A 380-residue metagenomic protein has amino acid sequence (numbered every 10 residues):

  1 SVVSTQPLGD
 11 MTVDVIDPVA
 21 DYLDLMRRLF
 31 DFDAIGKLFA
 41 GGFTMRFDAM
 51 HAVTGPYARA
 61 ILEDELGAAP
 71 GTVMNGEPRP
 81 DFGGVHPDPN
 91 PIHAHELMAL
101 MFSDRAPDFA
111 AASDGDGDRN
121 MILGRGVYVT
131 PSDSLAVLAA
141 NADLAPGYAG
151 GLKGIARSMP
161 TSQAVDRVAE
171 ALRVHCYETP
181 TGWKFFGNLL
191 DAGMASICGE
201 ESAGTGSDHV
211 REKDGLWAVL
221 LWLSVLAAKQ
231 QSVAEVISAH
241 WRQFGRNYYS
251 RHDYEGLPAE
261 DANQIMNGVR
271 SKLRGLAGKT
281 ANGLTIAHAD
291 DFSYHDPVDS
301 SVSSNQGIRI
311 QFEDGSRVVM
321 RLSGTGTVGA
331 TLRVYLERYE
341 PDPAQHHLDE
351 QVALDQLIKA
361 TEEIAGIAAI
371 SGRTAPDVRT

Functional and structural regions predicted by a protein language model:
S1, Y128-A149, P180-G182: Short, acidic/small-residue loops that bind anionic groups at enzyme active sites
S1-R105: Gly/Ser/Thr-enriched, mixed-charge loops and adjacent short helices that form phosphate/oxyanion-binding elements
S1-V2, A112-G115: Active-site phosphate-binding/coordination module
D31, F102, L144-G147, D191: Residue-level signal for alpha-helix termini/capping positions
I35-M45, A145-K153, L172: Short, surface-exposed connector motifs at secondary-structure boundaries
H51, G117-R119, A203: Short, glycine/acidic-enriched loop or turn micro-motifs at the edges of active sites
A58-R59, D118-L138: Short Gly/Thr/Asp-enriched flexible loops that form oxyanion-binding sites at enzyme active sites
P107-F109, S113, I122-R125, G147-R338 (+1 more regions): Phosphate-binding and adjacent anionic-ligand microenvironments
